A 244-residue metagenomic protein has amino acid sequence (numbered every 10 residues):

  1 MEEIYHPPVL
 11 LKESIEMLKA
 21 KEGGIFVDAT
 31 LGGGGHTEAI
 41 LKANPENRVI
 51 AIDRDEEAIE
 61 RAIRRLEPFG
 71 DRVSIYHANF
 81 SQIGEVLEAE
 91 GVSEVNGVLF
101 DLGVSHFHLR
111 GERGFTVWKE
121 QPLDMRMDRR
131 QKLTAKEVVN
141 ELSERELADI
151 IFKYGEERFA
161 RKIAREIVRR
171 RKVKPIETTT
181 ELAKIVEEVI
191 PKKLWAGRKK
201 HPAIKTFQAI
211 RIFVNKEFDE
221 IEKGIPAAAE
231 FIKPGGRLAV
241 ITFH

Functional and structural regions predicted by a protein language model:
M1-H244: S-adenosyl-L-methionine-dependent methyltransferase catalytic core, i.e., the SAM/SAH-binding region
